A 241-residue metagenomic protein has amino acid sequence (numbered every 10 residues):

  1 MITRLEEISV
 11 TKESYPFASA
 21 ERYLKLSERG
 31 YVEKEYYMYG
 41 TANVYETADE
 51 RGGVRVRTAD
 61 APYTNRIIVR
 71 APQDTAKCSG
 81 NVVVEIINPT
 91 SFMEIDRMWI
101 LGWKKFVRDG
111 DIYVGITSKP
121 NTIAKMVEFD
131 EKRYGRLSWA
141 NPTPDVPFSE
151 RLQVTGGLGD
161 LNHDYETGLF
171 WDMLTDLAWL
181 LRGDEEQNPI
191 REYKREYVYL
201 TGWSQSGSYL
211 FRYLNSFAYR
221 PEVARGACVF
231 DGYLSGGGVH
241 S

Functional and structural regions predicted by a protein language model:
M1-I100: Catalytic-loop region of hydrolases
Y31, A59-N65, E94-I95, G159-W179 (+2 more regions): Phosphate/oxyanion-binding active-site loops and adjacent basic polyanion-contact surfaces
Y36-M38, N81-E85, I112-T117, Y199-G202 (+2 more regions): Structural recognition of the beta-strand scaffold that forms the well-ordered cores of secreted hydrolase catalytic
A48-V54, C78-S79, M93-M98, I116-S118 (+3 more regions): Short, solvent-exposed loop/turn and secondary-structure capping segments
Q73, K77-C78, Q153-S204, A224: Gly/Ser-rich "nucleophile elbow"/oxyanion-hole loop immediately N-terminal to the catalytic nucleophile in hydrolases
D96-V114: Short amphipathic alpha-helix adjacent to the substrate-entry channel of hydrolases
Y113-A178: Cap/lid segment of the alpha/beta-hydrolase catalytic domain
E196-S241: Primarily recognizes the serine-hydrolase "nucleophile elbow" in alpha/beta-hydrolase and SGNH/GDSL folds
